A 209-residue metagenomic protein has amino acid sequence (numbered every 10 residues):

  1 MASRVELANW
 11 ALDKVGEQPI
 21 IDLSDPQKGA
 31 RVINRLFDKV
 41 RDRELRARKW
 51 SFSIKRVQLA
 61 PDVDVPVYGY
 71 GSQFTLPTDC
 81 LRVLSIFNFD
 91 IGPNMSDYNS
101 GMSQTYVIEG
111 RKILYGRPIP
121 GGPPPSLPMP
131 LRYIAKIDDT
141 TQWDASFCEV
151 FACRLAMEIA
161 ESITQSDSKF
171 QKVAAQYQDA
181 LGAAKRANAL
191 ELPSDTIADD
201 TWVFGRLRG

Functional and structural regions predicted by a protein language model:
M1, E6-L7, N94-G209: Internal mixed-charge
M1-L36, G205-G209: Short, extreme N-terminal leader segments that mark the start of a protein/domain
L12-I20, R41, L45, K49 (+3 more regions): Hydrophobic/aromatic-lined pockets within catalytic cores
E17, D25, K55-L59, K136: An acidic- and aromatic-residue-enriched active-site/binding cleft used to recognize and process polar
P26-E44, K169-R186: Short secondary-structure subsegments characteristic of cysteine-rich extracellular domains
R31-I108, W143-I159, I163: Divalent metal-cofactor coordination and adjacent catalytic microenvironments
